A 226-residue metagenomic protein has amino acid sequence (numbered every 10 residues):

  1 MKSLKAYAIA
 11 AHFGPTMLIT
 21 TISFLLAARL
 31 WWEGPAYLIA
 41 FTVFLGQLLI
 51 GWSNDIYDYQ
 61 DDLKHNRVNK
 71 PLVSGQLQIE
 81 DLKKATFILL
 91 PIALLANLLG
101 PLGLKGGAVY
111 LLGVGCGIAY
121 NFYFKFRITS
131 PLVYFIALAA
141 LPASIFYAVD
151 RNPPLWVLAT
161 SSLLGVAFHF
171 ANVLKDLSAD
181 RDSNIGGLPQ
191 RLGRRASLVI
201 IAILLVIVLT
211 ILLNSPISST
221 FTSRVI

Functional and structural regions predicted by a protein language model:
M1-I226: Multi-pass alpha-helical membrane architecture of UbiA-family and related isoprenoid/lipid prenyltransferases
